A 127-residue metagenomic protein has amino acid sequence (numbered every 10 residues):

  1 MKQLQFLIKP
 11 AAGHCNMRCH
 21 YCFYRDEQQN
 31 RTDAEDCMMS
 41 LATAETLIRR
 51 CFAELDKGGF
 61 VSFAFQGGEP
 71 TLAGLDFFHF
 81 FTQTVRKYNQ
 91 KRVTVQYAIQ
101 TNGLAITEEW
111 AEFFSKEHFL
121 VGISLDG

Functional and structural regions predicted by a protein language model:
K2-A42: Canonical Radical SAM [4Fe-4S] cluster-binding loop centered on the CxxxCxxC motif and its immediate flanking residues
P10, G67-G68, T101: Short glycine-centered, acidic/aromatic-flanked micro-motifs in structured strand/loop junctions that mark active-site
H14, M39, P70-A73, A105-I106: Glycine-/small-residue-rich active-site loops that bind phosphorylated ligands and cofactors
R25-Q28, F65-G67, G127: Short, histidine-centered active-site or binding-site loop motifs used for metal coordination, general acid-base
N30-D33, T71-L75: A generic structural signal for short coil/turn motifs at secondary-structure boundaries
A34-M38, E69, A98: Alpha-helix capping and helix-loop boundary segments enriched in small/acidic/polar residues
D36, A44-C51: Secondary-structure boundary/capping micro-motif
I48-A64, A73-G127: Radical SAM/AdoMet-radical enzyme domain recognition
